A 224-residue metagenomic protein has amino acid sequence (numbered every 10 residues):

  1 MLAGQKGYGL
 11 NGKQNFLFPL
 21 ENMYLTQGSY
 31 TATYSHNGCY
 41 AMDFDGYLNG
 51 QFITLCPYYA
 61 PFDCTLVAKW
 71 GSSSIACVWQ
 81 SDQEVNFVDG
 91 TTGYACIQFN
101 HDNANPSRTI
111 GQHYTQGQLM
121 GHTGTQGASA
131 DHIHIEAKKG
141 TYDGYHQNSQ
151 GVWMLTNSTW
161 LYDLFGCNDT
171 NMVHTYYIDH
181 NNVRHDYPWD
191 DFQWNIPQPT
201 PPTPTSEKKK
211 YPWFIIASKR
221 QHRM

Functional and structural regions predicted by a protein language model:
L2-F16, L48-I53, I110-Q112, E136-K219: Acidic, glycine-rich catalytic/binding loops that coordinate metals and/or anionic ligands
Q5, L20-F62: Short glycine/threonine/proline-enriched tight-turn/helix- or strand-capping micro-motif at secondary-structure
L20-M23, A68, Q116, I135 (+1 more regions): Polar, enzyme-active/binding microenvironments
T26, D45, Q80, N100 (+2 more regions): Residue-level detector of conserved, well-ordered beta-strand and adjacent loop positions that form binding/recognition
Y30, I53-L55, Y59-S107, Q126 (+1 more regions): Zn2+-dependent peptidoglycan hydrolase active-site motif and core
L48, W70, Q118, T123-G124: Sec/Tat-exported extracytoplasmic proteins
C64, G111-T123: A structural signal for short beta-strand/turn segments enriched in small hydrophobics and glycine
